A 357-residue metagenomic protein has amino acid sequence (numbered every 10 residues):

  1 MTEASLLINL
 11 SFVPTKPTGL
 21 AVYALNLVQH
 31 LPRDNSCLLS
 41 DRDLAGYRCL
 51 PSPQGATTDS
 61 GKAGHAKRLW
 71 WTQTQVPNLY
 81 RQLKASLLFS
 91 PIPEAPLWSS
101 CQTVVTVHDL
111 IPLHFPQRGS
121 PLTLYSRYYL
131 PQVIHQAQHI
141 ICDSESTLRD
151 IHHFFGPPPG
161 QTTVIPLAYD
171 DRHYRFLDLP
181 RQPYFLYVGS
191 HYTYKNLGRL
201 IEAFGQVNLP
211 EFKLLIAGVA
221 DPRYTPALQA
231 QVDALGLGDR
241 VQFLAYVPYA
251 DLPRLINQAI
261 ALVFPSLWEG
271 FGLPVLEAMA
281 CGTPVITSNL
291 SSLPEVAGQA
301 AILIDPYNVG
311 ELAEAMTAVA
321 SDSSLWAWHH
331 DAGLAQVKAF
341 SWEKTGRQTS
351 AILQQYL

Functional and structural regions predicted by a protein language model:
M1-L357: Carbohydrate transferase catalytic cores enriched for Leloir-type hexosyltransferases
